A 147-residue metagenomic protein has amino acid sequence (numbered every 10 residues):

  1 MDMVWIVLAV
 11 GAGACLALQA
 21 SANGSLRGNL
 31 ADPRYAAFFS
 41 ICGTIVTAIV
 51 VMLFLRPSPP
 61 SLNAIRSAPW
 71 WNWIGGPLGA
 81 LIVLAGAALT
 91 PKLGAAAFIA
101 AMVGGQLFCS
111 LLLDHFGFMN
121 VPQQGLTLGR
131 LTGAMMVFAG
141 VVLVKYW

Functional and structural regions predicted by a protein language model:
M1-G11, S25-G28, I45-W73, L93 (+2 more regions): Membrane-interface interhelical linkers
M1-R34, L81, A85, A139: Glycine-/small-residue-enriched transmembrane alpha-helix faces in small-molecule transporters and effluxers
A14, L18, V46, P77 (+4 more regions): Hydrophobic/aromatic residues within the transmembrane alpha-helices of Major Facilitator Superfamily
G28-D32, A85-G104, F118: Structural motif at transmembrane-helix junctions in multi-pass transporters
F39, A101-M102, G129-T132: Hydrophobic core positions of alpha-helical segments in small-molecule transporters and transporter systems
F108-F118: Transmembrane alpha-helical segments of integral membrane proteins
T127-K145: Hydrophobic transmembrane alpha-helices of multi-pass small-molecule transport proteins
